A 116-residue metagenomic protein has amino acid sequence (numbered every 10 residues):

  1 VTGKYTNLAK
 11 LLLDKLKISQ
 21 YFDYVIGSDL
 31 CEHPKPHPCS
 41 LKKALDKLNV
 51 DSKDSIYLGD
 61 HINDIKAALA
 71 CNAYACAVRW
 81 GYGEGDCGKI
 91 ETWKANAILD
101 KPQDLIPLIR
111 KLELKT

Functional and structural regions predicted by a protein language model:
V1-L13: Substrate-recognition element of Asp-dependent hydrolases with the DxDx(T/V) motif
G3, D29, H61, R79-Y82 (+1 more regions): Short secondary-structure boundary segments
L8-L11, K43, A67, P107-L108: Phosphate- and divalent-cation-binding pockets in alpha/beta enzyme and binding domains that engage nucleotide-derived
S19-D23, D51: Conserved H-loop
P34-I65: Conserved Lys-Pro-Asp/Glu-containing loop-to-beta segment of HAD-superfamily phosphomonoesterases, centered on
Y57-N96: Acidic, Mg2+-coordinating phosphoryl-transfer loop and its flanking beta/alpha structural elements, shared across
A97-K101: Short acidic-hydrophobic, aromatic-tinged amphipathic segments that line or gate anion-handling sites
L105-K115: Short amphipathic alpha-helix with an adjacent loop that forms part of the alpha/beta core around
